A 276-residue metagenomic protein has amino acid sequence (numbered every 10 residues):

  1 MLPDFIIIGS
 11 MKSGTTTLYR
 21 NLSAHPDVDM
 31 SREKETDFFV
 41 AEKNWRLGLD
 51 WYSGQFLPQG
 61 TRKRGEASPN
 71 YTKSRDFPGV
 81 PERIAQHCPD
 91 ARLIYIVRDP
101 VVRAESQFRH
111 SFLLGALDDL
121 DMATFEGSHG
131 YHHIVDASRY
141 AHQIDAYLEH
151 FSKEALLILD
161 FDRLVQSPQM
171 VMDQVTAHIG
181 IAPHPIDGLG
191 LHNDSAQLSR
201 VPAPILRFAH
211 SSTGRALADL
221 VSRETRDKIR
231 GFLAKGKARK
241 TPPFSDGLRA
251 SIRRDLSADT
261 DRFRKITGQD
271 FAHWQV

Functional and structural regions predicted by a protein language model:
M1-T72, R83, H87-A91, P100-S106 (+2 more regions): PAPS-dependent sulfotransferase catalytic core
M1-Y19, S23-M30, I84, R92-I96 (+9 more regions): A generic "structured core" feature
T16, T72-R75, V101-S106, V165-M170 (+1 more regions): Short catalytic/ligand-binding loop motif for oxyanion handling, primarily in non-cytosolic enzymes, centered on
K34, D145-A250, R254, G268-V276: The conserved 3'-phosphoadenosine-5'-phosphosulfate
F39-L47, Y71-F77, I134-V135, R163-S167: Acidic-and-aromatic substrate-binding clefts and catalytic sites of carbohydrate-active enzymes
L49-S53, P81, I144-D145, T260: Generic structural signal for well-ordered alpha-helices, preferentially at hydrophobic/aromatic core positions
A67-T72, T124-V135, P243-L248: Surface-exposed cleft-lining segments at the edges of enzyme active sites
E82, D90-Y95, V102-R163, M170 (+2 more regions): PAPS-dependent sulfotransferase catalytic domain
